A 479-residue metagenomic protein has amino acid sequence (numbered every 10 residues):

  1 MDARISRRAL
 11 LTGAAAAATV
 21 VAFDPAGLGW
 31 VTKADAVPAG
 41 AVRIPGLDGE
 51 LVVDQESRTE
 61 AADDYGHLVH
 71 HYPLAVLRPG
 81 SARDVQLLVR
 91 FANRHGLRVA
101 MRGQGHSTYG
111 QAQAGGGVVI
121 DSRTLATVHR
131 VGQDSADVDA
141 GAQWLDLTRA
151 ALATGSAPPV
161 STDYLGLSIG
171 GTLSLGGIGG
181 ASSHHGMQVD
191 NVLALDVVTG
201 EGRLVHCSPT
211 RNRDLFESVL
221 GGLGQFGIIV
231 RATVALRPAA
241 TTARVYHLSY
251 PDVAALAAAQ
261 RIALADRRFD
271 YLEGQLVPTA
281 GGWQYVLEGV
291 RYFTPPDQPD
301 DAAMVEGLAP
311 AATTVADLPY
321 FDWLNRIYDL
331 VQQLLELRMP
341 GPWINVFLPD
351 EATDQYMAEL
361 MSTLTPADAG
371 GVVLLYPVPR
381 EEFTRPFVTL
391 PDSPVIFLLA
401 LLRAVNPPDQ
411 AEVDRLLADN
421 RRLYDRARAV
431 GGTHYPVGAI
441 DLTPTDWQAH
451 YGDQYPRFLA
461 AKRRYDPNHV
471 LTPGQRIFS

Functional and structural regions predicted by a protein language model:
A3, D24-G66: C-terminal segment of N-terminal export signals and the immediately downstream linker at the start of the mature
R4-V21, G29-A36, L193-Q355, S362 (+1 more regions): C-terminal substrate-binding/cap subdomain adjacent to the FAD-binding core in PCMH-type and related FAD-linked
V42, E56-S57, Y65-D163, G176: Glycine-rich N-terminal segment of FAD-binding domains in flavoprotein oxidoreductases, spanning the beta-loop-helix
R78, Y109-H129, G180-E201, I228-A232: Structural signature of FAD isoalloxazine-binding scaffolds in flavoprotein oxidoreductases
R326-L334, E381-S393, T445-P456: Short glycine/threonine-rich loop-to-helix capping motif typified by GTGT followed within a few residues by an Asp-Pro
L330, P342, R428-S479: Activity-critical C-terminal alpha-helical subdomain
P340-I440: Substrate-recognition/cap regions that form aromatic- and gly/pro-loop-enriched pockets for small-molecule ligands
